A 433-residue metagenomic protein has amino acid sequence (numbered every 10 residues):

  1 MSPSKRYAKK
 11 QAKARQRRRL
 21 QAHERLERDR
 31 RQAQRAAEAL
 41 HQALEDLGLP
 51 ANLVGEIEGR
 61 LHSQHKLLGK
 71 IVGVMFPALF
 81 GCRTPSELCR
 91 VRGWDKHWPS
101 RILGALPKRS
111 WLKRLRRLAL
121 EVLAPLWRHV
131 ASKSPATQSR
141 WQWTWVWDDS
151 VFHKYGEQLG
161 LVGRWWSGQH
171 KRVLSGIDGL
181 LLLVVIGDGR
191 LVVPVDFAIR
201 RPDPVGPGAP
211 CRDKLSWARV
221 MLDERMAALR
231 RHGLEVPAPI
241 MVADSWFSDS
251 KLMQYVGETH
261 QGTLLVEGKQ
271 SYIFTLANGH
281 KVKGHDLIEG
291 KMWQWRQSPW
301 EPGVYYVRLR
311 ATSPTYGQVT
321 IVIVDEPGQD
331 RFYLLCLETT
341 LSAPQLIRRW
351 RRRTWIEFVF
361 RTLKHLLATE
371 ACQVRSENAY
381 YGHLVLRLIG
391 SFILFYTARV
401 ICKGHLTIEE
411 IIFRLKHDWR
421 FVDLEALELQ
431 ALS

Functional and structural regions predicted by a protein language model:
S2-P107: Gly/serine-rich nucleotide phosphate-binding loop at the start of the catalytic core of nucleotide/ADP-ribose-handling
A22, L106-V195, R201: Active-site-proximal, Lys/Arg-enriched surface segment that forms a nucleic-acid-binding/basic interface patch
G73, Q329-T354: Extended, non-catalytic structural segments that build the interaction scaffolds of large macromolecular assemblies
L79-E87, W98-R101, Q169-P237, T320-Y333: Electropositive, glycine- and tryptophan-enriched low-complexity nucleic-acid-binding patches
W147, V151, S342-V374: Short amphipathic alpha-helical "interface-anchor" segments enriched in bulky aromatics
D203-I323, I401, L406-L415, R420: An internal, acidic/charged active-site-proximal segment that coordinates divalent cations and/or engages
T369-E425: Basic, amphipathic alpha-helical segments enriched in Lys/Arg and hydrophobic/aromatic residues
